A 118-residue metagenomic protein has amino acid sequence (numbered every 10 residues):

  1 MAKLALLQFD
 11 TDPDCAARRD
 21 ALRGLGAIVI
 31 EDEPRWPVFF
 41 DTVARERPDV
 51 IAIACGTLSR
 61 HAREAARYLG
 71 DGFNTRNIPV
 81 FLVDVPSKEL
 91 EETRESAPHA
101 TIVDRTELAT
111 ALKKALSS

Functional and structural regions predicted by a protein language model:
L7-D10, L82-D84: Short beta-strand/turn micro-motifs composed of small residues that flank or help shape donor/cofactor-binding pockets
F9-E31: Two-component/phosphorelay signaling modules centered on CheY-like receiver
A17, S59-E64, L82-T106, T110: Alpha4 helix (beta4-alpha4-beta5 surface) of REC/receiver domains from two-component response regulators
L25-G26, R76, E95-H99: Short, structured coil segments at secondary-structure junctions
A27-R45: A short, well-structured beta->alpha microelement
W36, D49-F73, D84-E91: Conserved phosphotransfer microenvironments
K114-S118: The C-terminal output helix
